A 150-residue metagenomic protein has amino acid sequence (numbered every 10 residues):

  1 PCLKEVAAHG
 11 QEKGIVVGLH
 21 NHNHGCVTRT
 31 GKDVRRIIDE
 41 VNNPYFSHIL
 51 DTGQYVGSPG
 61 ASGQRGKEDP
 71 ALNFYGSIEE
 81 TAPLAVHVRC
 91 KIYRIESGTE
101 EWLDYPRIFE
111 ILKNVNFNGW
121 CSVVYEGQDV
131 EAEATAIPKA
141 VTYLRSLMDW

Functional and structural regions predicted by a protein language model:
E5-E110: Acidic/histidine-rich catalytic cores of soluble enzymes
I15, V115-G119: A short helix->loop->beta-strand "cap" motif at the edges of active sites that frequently abuts
Q54, G127-Q128: Histidine-bearing beta->alpha loop at or near hydrolase active sites
H87, G119-W120: Residues at the N-termini of beta-strands
I95, Q128-V130: Sequence/structural signature of outer-membrane beta-barrel proteins
W120-G127: Short acidic/histidine-rich active-site segments
E133-W150: C-terminal helical cap(s) of enzyme catalytic domains, especially alpha/beta-barrels
